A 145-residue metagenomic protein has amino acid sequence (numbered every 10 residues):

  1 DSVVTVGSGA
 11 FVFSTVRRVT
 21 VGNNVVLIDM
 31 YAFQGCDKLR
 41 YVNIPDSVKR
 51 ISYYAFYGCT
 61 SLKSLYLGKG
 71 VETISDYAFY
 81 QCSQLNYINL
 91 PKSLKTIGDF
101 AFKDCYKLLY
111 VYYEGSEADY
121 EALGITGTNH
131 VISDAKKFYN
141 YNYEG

Functional and structural regions predicted by a protein language model:
D1-T5, S14-L27, D37-R50, T60-T73 (+3 more regions): Structural signature of tandem-repeat unit edges
K103, G124-T128: A structural signal for leucine-rich repeat
